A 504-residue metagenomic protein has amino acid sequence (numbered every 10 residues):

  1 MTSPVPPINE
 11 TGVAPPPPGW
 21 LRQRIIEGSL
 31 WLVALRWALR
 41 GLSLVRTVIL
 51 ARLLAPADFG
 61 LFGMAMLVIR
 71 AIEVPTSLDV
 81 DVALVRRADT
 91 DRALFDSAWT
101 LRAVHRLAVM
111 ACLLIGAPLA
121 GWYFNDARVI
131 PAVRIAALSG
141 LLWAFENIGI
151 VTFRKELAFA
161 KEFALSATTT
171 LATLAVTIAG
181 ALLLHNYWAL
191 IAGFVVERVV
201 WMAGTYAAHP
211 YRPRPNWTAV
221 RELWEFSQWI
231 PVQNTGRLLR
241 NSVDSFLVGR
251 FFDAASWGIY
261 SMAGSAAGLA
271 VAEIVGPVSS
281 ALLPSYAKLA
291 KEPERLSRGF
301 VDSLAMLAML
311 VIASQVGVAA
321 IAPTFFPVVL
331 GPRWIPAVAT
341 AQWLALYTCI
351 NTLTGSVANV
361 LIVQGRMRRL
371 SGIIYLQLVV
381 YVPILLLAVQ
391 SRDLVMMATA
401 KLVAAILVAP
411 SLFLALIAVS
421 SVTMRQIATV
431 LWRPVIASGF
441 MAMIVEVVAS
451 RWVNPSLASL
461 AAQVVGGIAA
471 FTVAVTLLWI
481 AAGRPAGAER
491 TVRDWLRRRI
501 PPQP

Functional and structural regions predicted by a protein language model:
T2-G19, V422-M424, L431, M443-P504: Membrane-proximal transmembrane or re-entrant/amphipathic helices at the cytosolic face
T2-N9, I69-E73, L78, R102-S242 (+1 more regions): Hydrophobic transmembrane helix module of multi-pass membrane transport proteins
T2-V13, T100-N125, I130-I135, L174-A175 (+6 more regions): Alpha-helical transmembrane segments of multi-pass membrane transport and lipid-handling proteins
S3-L21, I25, A160, A164 (+4 more regions): Interhelical loop/hinge segments that connect adjacent transmembrane helices in multipass membrane
G28-L44, L190-E197, W201, W217-K288 (+4 more regions): Transmembrane helical elements of multi-pass membrane transporters/channels
P75-R92, D96, R154-K155, A263 (+2 more regions): Helix-loop junctions and terminal segments of transmembrane helices in multi-pass membrane transport/translocation
A83-R92, L142-A167, L183, W188 (+3 more regions): Membrane-interface junctions at transmembrane-helix termini in multi-pass inner-membrane proteins
I130-G140, A164-P210, F226, I259-A267 (+4 more regions): Hydrophobic alpha-helical transmembrane segments
